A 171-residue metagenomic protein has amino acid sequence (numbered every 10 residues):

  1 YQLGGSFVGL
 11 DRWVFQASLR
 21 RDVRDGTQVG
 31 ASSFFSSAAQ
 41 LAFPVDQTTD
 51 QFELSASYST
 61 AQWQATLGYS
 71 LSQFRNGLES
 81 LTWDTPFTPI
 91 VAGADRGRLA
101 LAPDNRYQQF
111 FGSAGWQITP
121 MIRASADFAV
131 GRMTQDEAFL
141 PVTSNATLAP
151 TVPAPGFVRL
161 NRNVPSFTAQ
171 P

Functional and structural regions predicted by a protein language model:
Y1, T48-F52, S59, D104-F110 (+1 more regions): Residues that define the transmembrane beta-barrel architecture of outer-membrane proteins
Q2, A38-A42, D84, D95-A100 (+3 more regions): Extracellular loop and loop/strand-boundary signature of outer-membrane beta-barrel proteins
Q2-D22: Hydrophobic alpha-helical hairpins/lids featuring a short glycine-rich hinge
L3-F7, L54-Y58, G112-W116, A169-P171: Residues on the lipid-exposed face of transmembrane beta-strands in outer-membrane beta-barrel proteins
D11-F15, D25, Q62-L67, M121-A126: Repeated loop/turn-to-beta-strand initiation elements of outer-membrane beta-barrel proteins
A17-R21, Y58, L67-L71, A126-R132: Transmembrane beta-barrel strands of outer-membrane/channel proteins
D22, G26-A42, L78-P86, F128 (+2 more regions): Outer-membrane beta-barrel translocator domains and adjoining extracellular loop/strand segments of Gram-negative
P44-Q47, Q51-A61, T119-M121, Q170: Charged, amphipathic alpha-helical scaffolding segments
